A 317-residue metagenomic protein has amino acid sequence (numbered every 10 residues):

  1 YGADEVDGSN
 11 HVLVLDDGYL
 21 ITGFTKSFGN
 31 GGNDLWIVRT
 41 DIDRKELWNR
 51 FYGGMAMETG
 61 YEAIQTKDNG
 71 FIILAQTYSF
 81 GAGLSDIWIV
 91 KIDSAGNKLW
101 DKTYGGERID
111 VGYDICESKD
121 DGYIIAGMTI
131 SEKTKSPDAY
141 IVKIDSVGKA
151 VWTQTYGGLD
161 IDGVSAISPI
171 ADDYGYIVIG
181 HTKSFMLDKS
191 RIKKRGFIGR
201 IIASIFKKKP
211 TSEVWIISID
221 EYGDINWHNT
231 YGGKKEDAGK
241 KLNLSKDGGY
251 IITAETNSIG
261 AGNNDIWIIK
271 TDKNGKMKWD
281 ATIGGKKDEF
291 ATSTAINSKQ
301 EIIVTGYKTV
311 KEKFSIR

Functional and structural regions predicted by a protein language model:
Y1-R317: A sequence-level/structural motif corresponding to short, flexible coil/turn segments enriched in small polar residues
